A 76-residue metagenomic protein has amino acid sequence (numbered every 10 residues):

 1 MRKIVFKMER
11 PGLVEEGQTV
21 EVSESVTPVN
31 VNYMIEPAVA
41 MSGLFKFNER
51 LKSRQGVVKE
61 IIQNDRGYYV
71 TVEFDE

Functional and structural regions predicted by a protein language model:
M1-R2, E76: Absolute protein N-terminus
K3-R10: Short alpha-helix capping/helix-loop boundary micro-motifs
E16-V20: Loop/turn positions that initiate beta-strands
T27-V39: Short, Lys/Arg- and Gly-enriched loop/turn segments at beta-strand edges
A38-R50: Short aromatic-glycine motifs in intrinsically disordered, low-complexity regions
R50-E76: Short, compact, well-ordered microdomains
